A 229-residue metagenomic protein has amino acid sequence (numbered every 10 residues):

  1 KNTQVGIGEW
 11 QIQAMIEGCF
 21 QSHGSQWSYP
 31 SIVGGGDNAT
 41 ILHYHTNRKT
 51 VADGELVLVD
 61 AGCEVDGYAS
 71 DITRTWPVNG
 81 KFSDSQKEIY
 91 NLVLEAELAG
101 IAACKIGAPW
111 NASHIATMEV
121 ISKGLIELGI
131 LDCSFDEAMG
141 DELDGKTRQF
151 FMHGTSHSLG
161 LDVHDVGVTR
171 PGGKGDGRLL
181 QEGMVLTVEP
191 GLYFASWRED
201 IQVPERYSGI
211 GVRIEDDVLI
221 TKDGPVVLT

Functional and structural regions predicted by a protein language model:
K1-T229: Active-site neighborhoods and metal-handling regions in enzymes and metal-associated proteins
